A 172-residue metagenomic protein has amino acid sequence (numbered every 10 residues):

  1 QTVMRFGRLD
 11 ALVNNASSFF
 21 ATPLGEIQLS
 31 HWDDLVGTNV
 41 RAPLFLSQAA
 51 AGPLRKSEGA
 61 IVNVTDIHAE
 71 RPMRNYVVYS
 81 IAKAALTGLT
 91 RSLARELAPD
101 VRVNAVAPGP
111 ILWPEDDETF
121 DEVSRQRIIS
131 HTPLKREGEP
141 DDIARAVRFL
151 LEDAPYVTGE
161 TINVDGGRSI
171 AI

Functional and structural regions predicted by a protein language model:
V13, A98-R102, T158-G159: Short, small/polar-rich loop/turn modules that mediate ligand/substrate recognition or access, typified
P23-L24, H31-V36, D116-D117, S124 (+1 more regions): Substrate-binding pocket helix/loop in short-chain dehydrogenase/reductase
G25, R71-V77, K135: Active-site loop immediately N-terminal to the catalytic Tyr-X3-Lys motif of short-chain dehydrogenase/reductase
S47, A82, T90: Active-site helix of classical SDR
G52, A94-P99: Alpha-helical segment proximal to the catalytic Tyr-Lys
R71, R148, E152-I172: Short C-terminal tail/terminal secondary-structure segment of NAD(P)H-dependent dehydrogenase/reductase domains
T132-I143: A conserved structural motif in NAD(P)-dependent oxidoreductases
